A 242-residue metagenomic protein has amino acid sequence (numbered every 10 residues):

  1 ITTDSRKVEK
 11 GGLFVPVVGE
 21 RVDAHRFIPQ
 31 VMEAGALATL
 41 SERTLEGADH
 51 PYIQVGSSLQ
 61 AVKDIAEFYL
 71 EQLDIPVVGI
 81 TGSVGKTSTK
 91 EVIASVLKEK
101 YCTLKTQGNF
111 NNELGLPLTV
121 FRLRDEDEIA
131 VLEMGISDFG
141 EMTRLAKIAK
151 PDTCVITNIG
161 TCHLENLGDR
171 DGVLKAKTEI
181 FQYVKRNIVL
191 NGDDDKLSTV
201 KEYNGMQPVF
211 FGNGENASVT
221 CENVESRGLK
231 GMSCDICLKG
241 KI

Functional and structural regions predicted by a protein language model:
I1, F139-M142, T220-E222: Glycine-rich, charged/polar anion/phosphate-binding loops that engage phosphate groups from diverse ligands
I1-D64, A217: N-terminal leader/targeting and accessory segments in enzymes
R6, T44-E46, L70, N213 (+2 more regions): Short polar/acidic secondary-structure junctions
P16, S41, Q54-V55, G79 (+5 more regions): Structural signal for conserved beta-strand scaffold positions within catalytic alpha/beta enzyme cores
V31, L116, T157, C221 (+1 more regions): Residue-level signature of catalytic and energy-coupling elements of molecular machines, predominantly ATP/GTP-dependent
L37, H50, I75, Y101 (+4 more regions): A structural micro-motif
A61-G192, S198-M206: Phosphate-binding loop of NTP-binding sites
R170-D171, E202-I242: Adenine nucleotide phosphate-binding catalytic loops in nucleotide-utilizing enzymes
